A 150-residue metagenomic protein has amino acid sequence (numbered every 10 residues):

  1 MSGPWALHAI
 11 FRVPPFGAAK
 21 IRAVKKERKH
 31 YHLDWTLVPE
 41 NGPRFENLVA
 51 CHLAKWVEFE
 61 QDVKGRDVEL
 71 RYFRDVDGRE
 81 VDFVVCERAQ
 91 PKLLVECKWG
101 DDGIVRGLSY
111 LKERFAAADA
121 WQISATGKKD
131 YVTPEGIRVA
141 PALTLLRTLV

Functional and structural regions predicted by a protein language model:
M1-P91: Accessory nucleic acid-recognition modules appended to NTPase machines
F59-D62, Y110-A118: Arginine/glycine-rich "motif VI" loop of SF2 helicases in the C-terminal RecA-like domain
E69, D119, G136-R138: Conserved beta-strand segments of alpha/beta enzyme cores
P91-D101: Active-site ExK catalytic segment of metal-dependent nucleases
V95-C97, A118-S124: Short, hydrophobic beta-strand segments that form beta-sheet elements in well-ordered domains
D101-S109: Active-site-adjacent loop/helix micro-motif of nuclease/hydrolase catalytic cores
G127-V150: Domain-level recognition of nuclease-like catalytic cores that cleave nucleotide substrates
